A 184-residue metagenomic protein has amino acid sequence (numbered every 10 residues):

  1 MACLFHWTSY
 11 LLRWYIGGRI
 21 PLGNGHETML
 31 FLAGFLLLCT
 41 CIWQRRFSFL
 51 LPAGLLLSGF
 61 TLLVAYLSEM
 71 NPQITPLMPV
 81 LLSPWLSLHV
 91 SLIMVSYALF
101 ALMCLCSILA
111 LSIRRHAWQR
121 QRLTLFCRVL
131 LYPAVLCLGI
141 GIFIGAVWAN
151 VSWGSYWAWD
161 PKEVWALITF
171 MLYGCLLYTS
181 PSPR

Functional and structural regions predicted by a protein language model:
M1-G59, V64, S68, P72-T75: Core alpha-helical transmembrane segments of integral membrane proteins
A2-Y10, L130-A149: Small-polar-interrupted transmembrane alpha-helices in polytopic inner-membrane proteins
T8-T28, M70-S91, G145-P161: Membrane-interface interhelical loops and short amphipathic "cap" helices that link adjacent transmembrane segments
G23, V129-L136, W157-L167: A loop-to-helix transmembrane entry motif
L32-W43, I93-L109, A166-L177: Hydrophobic cores of alpha-helical transmembrane segments in multi-pass inner/ER membrane proteins, independent
A53-S58, A117-I140, R184: Interfacial and helix-entry/exit segments of alpha-helical transmembrane bundles in multi-pass inner-membrane proteins
Y178-P183: Conserved small/polar residues in nucleotide/adenosyl-binding loops
